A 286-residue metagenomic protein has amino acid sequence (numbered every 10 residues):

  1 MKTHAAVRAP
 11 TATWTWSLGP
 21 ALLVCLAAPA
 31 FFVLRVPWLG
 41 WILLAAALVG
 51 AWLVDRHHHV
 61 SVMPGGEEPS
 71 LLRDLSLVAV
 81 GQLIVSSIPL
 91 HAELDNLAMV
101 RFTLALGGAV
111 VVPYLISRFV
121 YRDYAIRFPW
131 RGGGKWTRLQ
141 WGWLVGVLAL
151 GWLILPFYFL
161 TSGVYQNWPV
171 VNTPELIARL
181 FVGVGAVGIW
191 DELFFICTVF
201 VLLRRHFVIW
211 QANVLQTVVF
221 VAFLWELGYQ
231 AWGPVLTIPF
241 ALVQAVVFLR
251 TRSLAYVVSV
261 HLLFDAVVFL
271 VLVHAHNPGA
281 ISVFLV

Functional and structural regions predicted by a protein language model:
M1-A12, V60-E67, Y124-R138: Membrane-interfacial, low-structure loops and terminal tails that flank and connect transmembrane helices in multi-pass
T11-A30, D74-L83, L144-W152, N213-Q216: Alpha-helical transmembrane segments
P29-V120: Alpha-helical transmembrane segments in multi-pass membrane proteins
W38-G50, L72, T103-V111, I177-F181 (+4 more regions): Membrane-embedded alpha-helical segments of multi-pass membrane proteins, especially the transmembrane helices
E68-L72, T173-L176, F207-V214, Q230 (+1 more regions): Membrane-helix interface segments
H91-G107, V112-V187, P278-V286: Juxtamembrane helix-loop-helix connectors linking adjacent transmembrane helices in multi-pass membrane enzymes
P129-W136, I189-L215, L249-S253: Membrane-interface helix/loop boundary segments of multi-pass membrane proteins
N213-T217, V221-W225, Y229-V286: Functionally important transmembrane alpha-helices
